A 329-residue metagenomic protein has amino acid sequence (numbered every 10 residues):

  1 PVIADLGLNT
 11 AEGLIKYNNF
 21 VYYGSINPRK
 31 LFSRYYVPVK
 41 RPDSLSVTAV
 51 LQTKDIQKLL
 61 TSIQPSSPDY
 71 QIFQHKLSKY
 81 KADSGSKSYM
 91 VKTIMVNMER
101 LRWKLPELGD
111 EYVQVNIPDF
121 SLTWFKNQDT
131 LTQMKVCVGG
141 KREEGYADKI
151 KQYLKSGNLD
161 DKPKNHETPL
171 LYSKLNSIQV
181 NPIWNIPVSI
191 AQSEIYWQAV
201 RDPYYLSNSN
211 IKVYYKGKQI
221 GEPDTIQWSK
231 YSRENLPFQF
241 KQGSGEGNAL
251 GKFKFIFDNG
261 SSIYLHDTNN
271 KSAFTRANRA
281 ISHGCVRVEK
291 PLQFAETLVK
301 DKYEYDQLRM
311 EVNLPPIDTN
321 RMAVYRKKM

Functional and structural regions predicted by a protein language model:
L8, E12-K16, F20, P28-Y35 (+2 more regions): Well-ordered beta-sheet/strand-loop patches within structured domains
